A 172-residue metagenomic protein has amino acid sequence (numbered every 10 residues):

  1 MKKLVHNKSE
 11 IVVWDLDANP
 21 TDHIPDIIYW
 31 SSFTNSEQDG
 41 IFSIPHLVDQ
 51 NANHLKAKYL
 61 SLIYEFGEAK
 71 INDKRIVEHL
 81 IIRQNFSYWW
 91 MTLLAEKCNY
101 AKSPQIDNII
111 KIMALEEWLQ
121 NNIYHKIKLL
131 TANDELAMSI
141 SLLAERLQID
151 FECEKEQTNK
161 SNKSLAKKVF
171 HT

Functional and structural regions predicted by a protein language model:
V5-T172: Conserved N-terminal ligand/cofactor-binding loop architecture of enzyme catalytic domains
